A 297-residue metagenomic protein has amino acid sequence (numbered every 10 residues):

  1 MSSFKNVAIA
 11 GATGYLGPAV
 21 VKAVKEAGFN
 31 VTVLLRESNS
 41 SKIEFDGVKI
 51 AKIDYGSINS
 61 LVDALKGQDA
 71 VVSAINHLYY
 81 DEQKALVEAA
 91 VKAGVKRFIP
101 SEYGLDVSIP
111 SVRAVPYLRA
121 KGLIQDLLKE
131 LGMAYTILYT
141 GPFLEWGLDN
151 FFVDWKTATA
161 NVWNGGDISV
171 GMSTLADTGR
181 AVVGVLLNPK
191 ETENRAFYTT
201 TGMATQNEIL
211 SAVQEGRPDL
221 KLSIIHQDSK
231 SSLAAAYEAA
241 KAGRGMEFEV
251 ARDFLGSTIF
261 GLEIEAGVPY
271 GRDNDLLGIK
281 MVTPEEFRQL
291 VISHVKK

Functional and structural regions predicted by a protein language model:
S2-D46, G56-N59, L78-D81, A93 (+3 more regions): Oxidoreductase cofactor-interface core, primarily capturing Rossmann-like NAD(P)-dependent enzymes
K49-D69: Conserved Rossmann-fold cofactor-binding substructure of NAD(P)-dependent oxidoreductases
V62, L175-V183, M281-I292: Short, amphipathic alpha-helical "lid/cap" segments that border enzyme active or binding sites
L65, D69-A74, I99: N-terminal Rossmann-like NAD(P) cofactor-binding module of classical short-chain dehydrogenase/reductase
I75-V87: N-terminal glycine-rich "phosphate-gripper" loop used for MgATP/nucleotide binding and carboxylate activation
K96: Short acidic/polar active-site loop segments enriched in Thr and Asp
K230-K297: A hydrophobic C-terminal alpha-helical subdomain
